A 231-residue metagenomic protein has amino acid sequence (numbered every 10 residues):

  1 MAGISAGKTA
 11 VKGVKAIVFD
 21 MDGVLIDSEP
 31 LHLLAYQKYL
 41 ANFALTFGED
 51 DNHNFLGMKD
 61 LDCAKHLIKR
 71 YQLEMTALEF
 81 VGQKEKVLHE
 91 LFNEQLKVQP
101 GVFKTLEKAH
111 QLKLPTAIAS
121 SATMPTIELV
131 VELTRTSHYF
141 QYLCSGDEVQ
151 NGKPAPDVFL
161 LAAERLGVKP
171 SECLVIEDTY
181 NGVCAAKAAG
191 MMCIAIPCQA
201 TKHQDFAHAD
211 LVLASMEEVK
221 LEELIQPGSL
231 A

Functional and structural regions predicted by a protein language model:
A2-A16, E107-H110, T123-A231: Asp-based, Mg2+/Mn2+-dependent phosphohydrolase catalytic module
G7-L112: N-terminal helical cap/lid subdomain that shapes the substrate entry/recognition surface in HAD-like hydrolases
V24, S28, S120, G182: Ser/Thr-glycine-rich phosphate-binding loops at phosphate-binding pockets of nucleotides, nucleotide cofactors
Y36, A64, S120, A155 (+1 more regions): Residue-level signature of catalytic and energy-coupling elements of molecular machines, predominantly ATP/GTP-dependent
T46, P115, M192: Residue-level detector of anion-binding/catalytic polar loops
F92-K97, S121, A189-G190: Short, flexible loop segments at the rims of nucleotide/cofactor-binding pockets, characterized by
V98, A119, N151: Residue-level marker of regulatory loop/turn positions in helix-turn-helix DNA-binding domains and in histidine
A117-I118, A195: Hydrophobic beta-strand core positions in alpha/beta domains
